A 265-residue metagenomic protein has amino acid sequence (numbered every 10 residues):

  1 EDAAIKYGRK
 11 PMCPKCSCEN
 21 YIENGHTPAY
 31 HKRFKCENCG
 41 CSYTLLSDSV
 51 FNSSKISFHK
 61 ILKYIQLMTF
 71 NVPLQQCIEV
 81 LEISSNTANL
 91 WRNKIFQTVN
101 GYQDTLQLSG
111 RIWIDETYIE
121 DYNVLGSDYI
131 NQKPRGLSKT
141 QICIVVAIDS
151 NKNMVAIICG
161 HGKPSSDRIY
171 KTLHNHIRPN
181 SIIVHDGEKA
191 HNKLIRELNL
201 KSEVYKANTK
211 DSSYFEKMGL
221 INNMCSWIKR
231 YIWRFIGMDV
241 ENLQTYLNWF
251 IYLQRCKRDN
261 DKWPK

Functional and structural regions predicted by a protein language model:
E1-K265: Residue-level recognition of single "structural anchor" positions that define or cap local secondary structure
